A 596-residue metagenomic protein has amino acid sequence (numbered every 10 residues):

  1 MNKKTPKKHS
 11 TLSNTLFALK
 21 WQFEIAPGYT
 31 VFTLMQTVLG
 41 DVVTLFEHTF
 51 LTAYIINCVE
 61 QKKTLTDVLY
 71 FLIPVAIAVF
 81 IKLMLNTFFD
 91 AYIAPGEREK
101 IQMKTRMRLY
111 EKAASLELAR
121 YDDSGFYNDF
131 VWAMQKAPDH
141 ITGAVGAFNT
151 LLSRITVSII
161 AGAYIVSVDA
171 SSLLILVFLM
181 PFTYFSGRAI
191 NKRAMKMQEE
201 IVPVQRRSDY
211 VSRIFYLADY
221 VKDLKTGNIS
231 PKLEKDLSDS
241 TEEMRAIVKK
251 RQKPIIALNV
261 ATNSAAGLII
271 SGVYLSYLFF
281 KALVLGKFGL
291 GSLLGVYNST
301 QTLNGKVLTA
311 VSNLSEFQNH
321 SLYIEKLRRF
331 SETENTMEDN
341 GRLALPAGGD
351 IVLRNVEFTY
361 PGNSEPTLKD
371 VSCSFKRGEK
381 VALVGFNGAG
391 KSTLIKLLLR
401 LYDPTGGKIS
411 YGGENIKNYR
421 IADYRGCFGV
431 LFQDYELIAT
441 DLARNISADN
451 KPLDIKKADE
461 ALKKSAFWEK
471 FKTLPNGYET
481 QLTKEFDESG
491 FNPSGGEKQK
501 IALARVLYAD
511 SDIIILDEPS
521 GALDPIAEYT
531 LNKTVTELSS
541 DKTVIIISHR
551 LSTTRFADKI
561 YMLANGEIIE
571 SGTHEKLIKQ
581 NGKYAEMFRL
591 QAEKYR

Functional and structural regions predicted by a protein language model:
M1-T44, E60, L65-Y70, D90-A94 (+8 more regions): Membrane-integrated ABC transporters
E24, W132-A144, K196-P203, R213-Y216 (+5 more regions): An intracellular "coupling" helix at the cytosolic face of ABC transporter transmembrane type-1 domains
V43-Y54, N149-N191, A246-Y297: A hydrophobic transmembrane-helix motif
F130, P366, W468-I501, D510 (+2 more regions): ABC-fold ATPase nucleotide-binding domain signature/coupling loops
I229, L293-E332: Cytosolic ends of transmembrane helices, especially the final helix of ABC transmembrane type-1 domains
L398-L399: Helix-to-loop junction immediately C-terminal to a conserved catalytic motif
K408-S410, R425, A443-E488, N532 (+2 more regions): ABC ATPase nucleotide-binding domain helical subdomain, centered on the C-loop/LSGGQ "ABC signature"
G477, K533, R550-R596: C-terminal portion of ABC ATPase nucleotide-binding domains
